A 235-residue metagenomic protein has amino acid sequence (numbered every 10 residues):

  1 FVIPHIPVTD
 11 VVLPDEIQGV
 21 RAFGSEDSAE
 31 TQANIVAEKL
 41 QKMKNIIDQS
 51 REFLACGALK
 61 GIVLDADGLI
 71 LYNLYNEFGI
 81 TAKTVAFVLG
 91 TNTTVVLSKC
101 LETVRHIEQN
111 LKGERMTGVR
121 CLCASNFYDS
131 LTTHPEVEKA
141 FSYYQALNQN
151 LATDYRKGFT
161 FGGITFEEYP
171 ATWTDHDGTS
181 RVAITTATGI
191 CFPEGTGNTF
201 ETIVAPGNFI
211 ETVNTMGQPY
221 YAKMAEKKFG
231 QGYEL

Functional and structural regions predicted by a protein language model:
F1-Q109, D129-L131, E136, M224-L235: Flexible, glycine/threonine- and acidic-rich loop/arm segments that mediate assembly and lattice contacts in viral
I3, I17, R21, N34 (+10 more regions): Hydrophobic transmembrane signal anchors and adjacent membrane-proximal interface regions, especially in viral
G61-I62, G79, K112-R115, S142 (+2 more regions): Glycine-centered secondary-structure boundary/capping sites
C100-G158: Ordered core of a single globular domain
E138-L235: Sequence/fold signature of self-assembling virion shell proteins
